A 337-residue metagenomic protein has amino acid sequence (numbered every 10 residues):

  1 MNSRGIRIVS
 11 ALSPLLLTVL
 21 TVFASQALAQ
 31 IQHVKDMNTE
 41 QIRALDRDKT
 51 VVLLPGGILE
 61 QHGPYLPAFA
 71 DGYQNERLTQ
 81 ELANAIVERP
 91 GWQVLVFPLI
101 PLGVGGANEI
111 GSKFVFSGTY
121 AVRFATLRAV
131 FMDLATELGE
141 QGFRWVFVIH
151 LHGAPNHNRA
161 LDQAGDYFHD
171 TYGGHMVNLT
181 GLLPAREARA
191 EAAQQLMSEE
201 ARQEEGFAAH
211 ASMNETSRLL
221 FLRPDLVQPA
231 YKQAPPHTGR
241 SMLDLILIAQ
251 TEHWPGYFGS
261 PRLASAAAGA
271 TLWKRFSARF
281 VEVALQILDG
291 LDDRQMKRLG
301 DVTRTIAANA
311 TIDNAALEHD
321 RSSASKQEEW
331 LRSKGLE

Functional and structural regions predicted by a protein language model:
M1-V9: N-terminal secretory signal peptides that target proteins for export/translocation
G5, L17-L20, N38: Intrinsically disordered/low-complexity terminal segments and short unstructured peptides
S10-A24: Bacterial N-terminal signal peptides
L28-V146, L151-E337: Extended, histidine- and acidic-residue-enriched regions that form the cofactor-binding/catalytic faces
